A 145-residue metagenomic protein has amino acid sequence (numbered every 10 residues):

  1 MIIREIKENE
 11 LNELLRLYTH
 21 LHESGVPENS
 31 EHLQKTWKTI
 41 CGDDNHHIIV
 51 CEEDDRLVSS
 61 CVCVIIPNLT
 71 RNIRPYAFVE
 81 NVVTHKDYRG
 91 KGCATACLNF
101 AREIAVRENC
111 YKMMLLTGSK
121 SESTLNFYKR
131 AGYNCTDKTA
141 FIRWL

Functional and structural regions predicted by a protein language model:
I2-L14: A short beta-loop-alpha structural element at the N-terminal edge of CoA-dependent acyl/N-acetyltransferase catalytic
L15-T39: Conserved GNAT-fold acetyl-CoA-binding loop/helix
K38-V50, F78: A short helix-loop-beta-strand connector motif used in the catalytic cores of GNAT acetyltransferases and, in some
V50, R56-I65, V83: Conserved beta-strand in the GNAT
N68-V79, R89: A conserved beta-turn-beta hairpin within the catalytic core of GNAT-like acetyltransferases that forms part
T84, G90-E103, R130: Conserved acetyl-CoA-binding loop-helix of GNAT-fold acetyltransferases
T95, R107, S119-D137, R143: Conserved active-site alpha-helix within GNAT-family acetyltransferase domains
L98, A105-T117: Conserved GNAT acetyl-CoA-binding A-motif
